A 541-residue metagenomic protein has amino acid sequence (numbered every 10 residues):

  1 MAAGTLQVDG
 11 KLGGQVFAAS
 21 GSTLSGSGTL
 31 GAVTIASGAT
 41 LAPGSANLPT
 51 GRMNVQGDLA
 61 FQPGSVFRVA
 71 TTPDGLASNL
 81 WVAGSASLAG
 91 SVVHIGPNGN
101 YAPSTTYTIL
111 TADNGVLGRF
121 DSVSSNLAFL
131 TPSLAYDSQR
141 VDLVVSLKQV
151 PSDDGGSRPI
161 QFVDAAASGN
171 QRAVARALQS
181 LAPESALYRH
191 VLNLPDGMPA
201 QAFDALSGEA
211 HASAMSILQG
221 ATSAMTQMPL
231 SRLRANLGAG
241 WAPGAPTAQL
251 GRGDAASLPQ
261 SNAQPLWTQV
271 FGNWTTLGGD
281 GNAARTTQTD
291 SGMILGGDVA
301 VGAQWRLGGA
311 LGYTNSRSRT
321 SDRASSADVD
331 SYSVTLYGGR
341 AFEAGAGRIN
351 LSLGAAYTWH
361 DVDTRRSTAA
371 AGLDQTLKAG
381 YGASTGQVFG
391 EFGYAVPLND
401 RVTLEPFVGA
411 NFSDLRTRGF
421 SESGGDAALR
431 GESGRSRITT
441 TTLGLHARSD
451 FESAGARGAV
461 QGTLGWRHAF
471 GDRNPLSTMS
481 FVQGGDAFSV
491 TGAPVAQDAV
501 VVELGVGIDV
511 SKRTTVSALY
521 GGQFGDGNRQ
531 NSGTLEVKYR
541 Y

Functional and structural regions predicted by a protein language model:
M1, V66, S91-M215: Extracellular/surface-exposed low-complexity segments
M1-A19, P159-Q161: Extracellular repeat-rich scaffold modules on cell surfaces
K11-G13, A19-T108: Extracellular beta-strand/loop-rich repeat segments of large surface/secreted proteins
G14, N262, A303, E343-G347 (+4 more regions): Short coil turns and loop connectors of transmembrane beta-barrels in diderm outer membranes and organellar homologs
L41, F67, A86, Y107-T111 (+6 more regions): Residue-level detector of buried hydrophobic side-chain packing in well-ordered secondary-structure elements
Q179-L398, S517-Y541: Outer membrane beta-barrel translocator domains of Type V secretion systems
D280-T289, S318-D328, W359-G382, D414-I438 (+1 more regions): Solvent-exposed, glycine/polar-rich loop segments of beta-barrel outer-membrane systems
D414, S423-Y541: Outer membrane beta-barrel transmembrane domains
